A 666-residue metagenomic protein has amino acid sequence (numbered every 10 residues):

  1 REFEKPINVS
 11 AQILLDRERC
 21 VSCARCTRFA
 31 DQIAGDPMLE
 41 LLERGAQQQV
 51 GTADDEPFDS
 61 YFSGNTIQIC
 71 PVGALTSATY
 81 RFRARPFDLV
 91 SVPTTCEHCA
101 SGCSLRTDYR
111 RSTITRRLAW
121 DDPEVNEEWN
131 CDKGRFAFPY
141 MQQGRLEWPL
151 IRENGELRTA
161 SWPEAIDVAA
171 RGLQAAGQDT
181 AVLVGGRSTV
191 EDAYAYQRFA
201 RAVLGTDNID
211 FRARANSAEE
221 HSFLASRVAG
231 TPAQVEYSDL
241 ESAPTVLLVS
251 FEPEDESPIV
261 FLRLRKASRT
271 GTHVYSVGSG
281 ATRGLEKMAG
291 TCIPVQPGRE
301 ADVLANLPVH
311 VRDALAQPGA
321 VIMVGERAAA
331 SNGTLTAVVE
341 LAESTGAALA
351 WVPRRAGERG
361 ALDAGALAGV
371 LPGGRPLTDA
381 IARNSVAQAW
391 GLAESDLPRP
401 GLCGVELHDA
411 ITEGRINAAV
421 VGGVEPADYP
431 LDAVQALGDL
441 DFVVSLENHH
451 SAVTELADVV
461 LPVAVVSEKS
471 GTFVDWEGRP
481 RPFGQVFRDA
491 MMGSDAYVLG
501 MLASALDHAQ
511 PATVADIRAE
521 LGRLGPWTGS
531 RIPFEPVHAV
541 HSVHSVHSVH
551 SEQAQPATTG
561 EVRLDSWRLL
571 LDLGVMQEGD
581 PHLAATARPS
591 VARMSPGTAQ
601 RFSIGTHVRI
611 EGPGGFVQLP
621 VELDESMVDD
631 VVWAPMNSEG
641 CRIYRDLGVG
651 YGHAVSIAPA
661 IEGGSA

Functional and structural regions predicted by a protein language model:
R1-H310, S542, R593, G597-R601 (+3 more regions): N-terminal export/assembly segments and adjacent metallocofactor-ligating motifs of anaerobic energy-metabolism
S77-Y80, Q178-T180, A348-V352, A509-D516: Flexible, glycine/charged-enriched surface loops at secondary-structure junctions
T180-V184, V246, P318-V324, I416-V421: Generic beta-sheet signal
Q197, S242-P244, L248, E254-G284 (+3 more regions): A cross-kingdom feature strongest in bacterial/archaeal respiratory oxidoreductases
T206-E220, T272-A281, G346-A361, F442-V453 (+1 more regions): A generic structural motif
G290, A305-A329, T336: Phosphate/pyrophosphate-binding active-site segments
C292-Q296, A368-L377, V463-E468: Acidic, Ser/Thr-rich peripheral helices and adjacent loops at domain boundaries
V321-V405, D409: A glycine-rich, hydrophobic/aromatic-adjacent loop/helix-cap motif
